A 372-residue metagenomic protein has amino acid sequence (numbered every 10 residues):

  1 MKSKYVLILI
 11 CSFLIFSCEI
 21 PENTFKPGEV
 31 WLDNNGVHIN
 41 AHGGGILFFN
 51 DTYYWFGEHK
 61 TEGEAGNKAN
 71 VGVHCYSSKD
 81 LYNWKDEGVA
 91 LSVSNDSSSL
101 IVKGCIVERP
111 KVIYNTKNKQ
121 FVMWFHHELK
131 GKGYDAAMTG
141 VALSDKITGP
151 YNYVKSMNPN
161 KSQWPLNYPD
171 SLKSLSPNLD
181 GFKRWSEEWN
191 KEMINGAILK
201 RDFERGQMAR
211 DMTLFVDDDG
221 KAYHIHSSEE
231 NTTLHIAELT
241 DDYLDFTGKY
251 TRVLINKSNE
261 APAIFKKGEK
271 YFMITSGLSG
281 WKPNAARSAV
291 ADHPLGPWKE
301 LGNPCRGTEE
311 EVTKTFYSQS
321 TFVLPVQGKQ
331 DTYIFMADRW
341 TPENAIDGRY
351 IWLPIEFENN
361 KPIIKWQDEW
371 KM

Functional and structural regions predicted by a protein language model:
M1-E22: Bacterial Sec-dependent N-terminal signal peptides
C18-M372: Carbohydrate-active catalytic/glycan-binding domains of CAZyme proteins, especially the secreted or lumenal ectodomains
